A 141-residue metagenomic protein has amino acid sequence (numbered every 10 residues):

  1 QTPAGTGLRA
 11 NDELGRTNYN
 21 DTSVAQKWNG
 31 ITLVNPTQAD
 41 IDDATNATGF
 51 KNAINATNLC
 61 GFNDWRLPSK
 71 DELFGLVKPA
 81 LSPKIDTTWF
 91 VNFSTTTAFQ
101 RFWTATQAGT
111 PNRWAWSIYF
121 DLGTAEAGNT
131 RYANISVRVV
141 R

Functional and structural regions predicted by a protein language model:
Q1-T22, S69: A short glycine-rich, aromatic-capped structural motif
T6, G123-G128: Short, surface-exposed beta-strand/loop "edge" segments at domain boundaries and coil↔beta transitions
Y19-T22, Q26-R66, K70-L122: An exposed tryptophan-centered "aromatic clamp" motif
R101-W103, A127-R141: Short, structured beta-strand segments at or near domain termini in extracellular proteins/domains
